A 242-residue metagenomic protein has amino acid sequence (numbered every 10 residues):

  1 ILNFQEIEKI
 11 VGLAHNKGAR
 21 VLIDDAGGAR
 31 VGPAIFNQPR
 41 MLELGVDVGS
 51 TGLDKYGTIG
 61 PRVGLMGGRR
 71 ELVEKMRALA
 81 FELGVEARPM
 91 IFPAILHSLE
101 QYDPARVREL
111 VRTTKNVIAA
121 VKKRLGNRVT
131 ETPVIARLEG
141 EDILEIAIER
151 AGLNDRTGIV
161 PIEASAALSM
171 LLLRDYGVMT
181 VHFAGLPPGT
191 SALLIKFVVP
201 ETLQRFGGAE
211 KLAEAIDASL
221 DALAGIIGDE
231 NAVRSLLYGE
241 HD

Functional and structural regions predicted by a protein language model:
I1-V107, A119-K123, V181, V198-T202 (+1 more regions): Conserved PLP-enzyme active-site core in the AAT-like
E86-L153: Structural motif of enzymes handling amino- and sulfur-group chemistry
T130-S235: Conserved C-terminal alpha-helix-loop-beta "cap" of PLP-dependent enzymes that closes/shapes the active-site mouth
